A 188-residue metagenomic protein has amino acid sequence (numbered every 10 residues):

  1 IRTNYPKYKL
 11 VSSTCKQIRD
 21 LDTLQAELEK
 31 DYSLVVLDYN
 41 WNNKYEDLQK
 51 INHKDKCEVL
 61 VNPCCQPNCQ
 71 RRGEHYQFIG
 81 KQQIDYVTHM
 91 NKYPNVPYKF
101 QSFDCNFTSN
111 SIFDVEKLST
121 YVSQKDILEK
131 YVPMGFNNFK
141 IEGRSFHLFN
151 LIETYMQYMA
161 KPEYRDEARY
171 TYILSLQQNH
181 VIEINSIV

Functional and structural regions predicted by a protein language model:
I1-T23, Y32-V188: Active-site pocket-lining/capping segments in soluble small-molecule metabolic enzymes
